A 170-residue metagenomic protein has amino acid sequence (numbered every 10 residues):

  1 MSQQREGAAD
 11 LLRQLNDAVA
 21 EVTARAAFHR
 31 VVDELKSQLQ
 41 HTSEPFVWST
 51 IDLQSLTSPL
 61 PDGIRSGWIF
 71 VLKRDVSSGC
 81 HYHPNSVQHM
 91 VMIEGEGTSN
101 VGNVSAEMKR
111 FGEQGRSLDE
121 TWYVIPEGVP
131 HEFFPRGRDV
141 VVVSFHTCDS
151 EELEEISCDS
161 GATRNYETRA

Functional and structural regions predicted by a protein language model:
M1-I64, G79-C80, R110-G115, R169-A170: A short, N-terminal "cap"/entry segment at the start of jelly-roll beta-barrel domains of the cupin/DSBH fold
S2-G7, S105-S117, P130-A170: Double-stranded beta-helix
T57-P61, S78-P84, V91, F134-P135: Short histidine-centered beta-strand/loop micro-motifs that create catalytic or ligand/metal-coordination sites
G63-R65, L72-S77, G95-T98: Short, charged/polar surface micro-motifs in flexible loops or helix N-caps
W68-N85, E127: Conserved short histidine dyad/triad with adjacent acidic residue
G79-H81, S99-V101, Y123-I125, H131-G137 (+1 more regions): Short beta-strand His + acidic residue motifs that chelate non-heme Fe in jelly-roll/DSBH and cupin folds
P84-S105: Glycine- and acidic-residue-biased ligand/ion/polar-headgroup-sensing regions
